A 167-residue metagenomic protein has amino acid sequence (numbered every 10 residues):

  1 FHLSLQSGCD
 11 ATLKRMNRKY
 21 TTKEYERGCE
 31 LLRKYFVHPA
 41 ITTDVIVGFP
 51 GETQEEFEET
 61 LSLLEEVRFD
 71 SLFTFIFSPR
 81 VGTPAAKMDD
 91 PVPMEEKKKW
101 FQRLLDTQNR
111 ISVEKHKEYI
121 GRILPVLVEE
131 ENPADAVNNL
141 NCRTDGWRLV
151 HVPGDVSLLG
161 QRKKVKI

Functional and structural regions predicted by a protein language model:
F1-L3, L72, V128, K166-I167: OB-fold and OB-like beta-barrel modules that bind single-stranded nucleic acids
F1-S71, F77-E96: Conserved non-cysteine loop/helix-boundary elements of the Radical SAM core domain that shape
E30-F36, S71-F75, R103-D106, V156-R162: Short C-terminal domain-edge/linker segments immediately following a structured domain
K87-I167: Terminal RNA-binding accessory module
